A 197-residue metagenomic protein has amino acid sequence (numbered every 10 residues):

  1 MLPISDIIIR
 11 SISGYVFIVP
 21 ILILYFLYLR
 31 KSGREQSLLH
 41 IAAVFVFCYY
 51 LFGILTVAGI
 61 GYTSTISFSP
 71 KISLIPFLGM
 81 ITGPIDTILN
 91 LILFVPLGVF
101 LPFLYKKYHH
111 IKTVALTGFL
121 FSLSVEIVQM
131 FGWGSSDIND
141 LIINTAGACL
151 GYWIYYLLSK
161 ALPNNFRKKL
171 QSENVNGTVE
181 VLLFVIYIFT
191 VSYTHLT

Functional and structural regions predicted by a protein language model:
M1-I18: Hydrophobic transmembrane alpha-helical segments in integral membrane proteins
M1-L2, F68-M80: Juxtamembrane membrane-water interface segments that cap and precede transmembrane helices
I9-S13, L78-V99, I138-A146: Membrane-interface loop-to-helix entry segments
L29-A42, L104-H110, N164-Q171: Membrane-interface helix-boundary motifs at transmembrane edges
F45-S64: A generic, lipid-embedded transmembrane alpha helix
I92-K106, A148-L162: Membrane-interfacial alpha-helical segments at the cytosolic side of multi-pass membrane proteins
F121-L150: Interfacial helix-loop-helix junctions of multi-pass membrane proteins
T194-T197: Conserved small/polar residues in nucleotide/adenosyl-binding loops
